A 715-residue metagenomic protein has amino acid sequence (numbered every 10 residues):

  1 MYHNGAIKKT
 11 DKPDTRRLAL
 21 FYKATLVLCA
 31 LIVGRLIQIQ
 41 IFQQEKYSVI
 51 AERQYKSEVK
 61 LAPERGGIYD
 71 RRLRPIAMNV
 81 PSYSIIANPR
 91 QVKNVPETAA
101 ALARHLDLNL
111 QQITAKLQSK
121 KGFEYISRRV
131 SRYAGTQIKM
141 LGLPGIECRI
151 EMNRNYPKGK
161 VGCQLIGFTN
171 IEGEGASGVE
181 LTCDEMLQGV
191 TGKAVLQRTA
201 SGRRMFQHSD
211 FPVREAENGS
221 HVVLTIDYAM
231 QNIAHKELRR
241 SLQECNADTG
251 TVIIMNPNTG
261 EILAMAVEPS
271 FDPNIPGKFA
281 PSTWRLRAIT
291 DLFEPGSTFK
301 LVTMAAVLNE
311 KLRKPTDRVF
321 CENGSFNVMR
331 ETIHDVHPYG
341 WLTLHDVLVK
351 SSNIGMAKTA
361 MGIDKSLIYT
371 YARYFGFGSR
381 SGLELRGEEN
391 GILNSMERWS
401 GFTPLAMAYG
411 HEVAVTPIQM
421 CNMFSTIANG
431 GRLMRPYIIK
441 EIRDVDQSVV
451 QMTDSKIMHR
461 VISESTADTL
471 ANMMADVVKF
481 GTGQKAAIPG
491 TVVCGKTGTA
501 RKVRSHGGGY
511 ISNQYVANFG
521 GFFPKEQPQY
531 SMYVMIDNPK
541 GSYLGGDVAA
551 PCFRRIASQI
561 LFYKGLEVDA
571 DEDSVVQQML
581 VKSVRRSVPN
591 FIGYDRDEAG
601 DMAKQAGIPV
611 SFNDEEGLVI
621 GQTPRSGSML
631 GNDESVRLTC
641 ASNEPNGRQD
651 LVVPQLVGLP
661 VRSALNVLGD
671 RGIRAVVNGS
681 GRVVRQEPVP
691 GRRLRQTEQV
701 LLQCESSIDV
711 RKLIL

Functional and structural regions predicted by a protein language model:
M1-P276, L292, D364-G378, G387 (+10 more regions): Periplasmic/cell-envelope proteins involved in peptidoglycan metabolism and beta-lactam response
Y2-A6, A77, T199-V213, E217 (+4 more regions): Beta-lactam-recognizing serine transpeptidase/beta-lactamase-like catalytic domain environment
P63, A247-G250, K314-T316, R380 (+2 more regions): Short secondary-structure junction motifs
E64-G66, C163, N518, P528-Y530 (+3 more regions): Change "...and in nucleic-acid phosphodiester-cleaving endonucleases..." to "...and in nucleic-acid processing enzymes
N79, G159, P295, E526-P528 (+2 more regions): Short flexible coil/turn linkers enriched for glycine and charged/polar residues that connect secondary-structure
P81, Q118-K121, A216-G219, M452-S455 (+2 more regions): Short glycine-enriched loop/turn motifs at secondary-structure junctions
G490, R504, N513, V534-L715: Ligand-recognition elements built from short beta-strands and adjacent flexible loops
